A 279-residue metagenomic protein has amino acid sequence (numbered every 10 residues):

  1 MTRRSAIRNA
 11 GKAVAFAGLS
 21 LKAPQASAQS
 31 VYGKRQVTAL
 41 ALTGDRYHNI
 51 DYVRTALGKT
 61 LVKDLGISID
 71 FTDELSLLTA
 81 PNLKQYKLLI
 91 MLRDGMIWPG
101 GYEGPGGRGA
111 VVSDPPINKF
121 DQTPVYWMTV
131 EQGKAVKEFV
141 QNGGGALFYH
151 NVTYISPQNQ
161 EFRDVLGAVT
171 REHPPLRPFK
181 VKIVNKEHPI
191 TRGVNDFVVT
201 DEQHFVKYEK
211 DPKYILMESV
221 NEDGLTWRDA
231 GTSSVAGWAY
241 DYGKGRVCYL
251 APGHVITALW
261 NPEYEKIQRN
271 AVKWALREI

Functional and structural regions predicted by a protein language model:
M1-I7: Twin-arginine (Tat) signal peptide motif
I7-A28: N-terminal export signals
S27-L88, G95: Aromatic-Pro/Gly-enriched surface loop or interdomain linker that acts as a lid/target-recognition segment
Y32-V37, V62-K63, I67, A110 (+2 more regions): Extracellular ligand-binding/catalytic regions of CAZymes and related secreted enzymes and adhesion modules
K34-R35, V62, P157-R246, A251: Catalytic beta-strand/loop cores that center a nucleophilic Ser/Cys/Thr and support acyl-enzyme chemistry
T38-L42, L83-S156, K244: Short alpha-beta junction capping motif
D45-H48, L75-L77, G95-W98, V152-S156 (+2 more regions): Solvent-exposed loop/turn segments at secondary-structure junctions within structured extracellular/periplasmic domains
